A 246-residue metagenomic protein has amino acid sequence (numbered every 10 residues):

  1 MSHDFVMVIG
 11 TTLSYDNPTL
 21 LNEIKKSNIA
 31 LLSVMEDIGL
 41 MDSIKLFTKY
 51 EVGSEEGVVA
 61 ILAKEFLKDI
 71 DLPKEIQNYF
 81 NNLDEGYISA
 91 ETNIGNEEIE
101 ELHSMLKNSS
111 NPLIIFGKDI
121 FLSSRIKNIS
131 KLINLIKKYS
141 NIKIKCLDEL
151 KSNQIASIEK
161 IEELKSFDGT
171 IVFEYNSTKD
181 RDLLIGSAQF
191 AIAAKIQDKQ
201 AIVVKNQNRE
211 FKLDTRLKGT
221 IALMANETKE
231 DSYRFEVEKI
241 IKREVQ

Functional and structural regions predicted by a protein language model:
M1-F5, E98-L113: Glycine-rich phosphate/diphosphate-binding loops that line cofactor/substrate pockets in enzymes
M1-M41, I115, L122-Q246: A cross-kingdom feature strongest in bacterial/archaeal respiratory oxidoreductases
M1-N93, T215: Glycine-rich, acidic loop regions that bind phosphate or pyrophosphate groups
N22, K74-N82, E97, S104-N108 (+3 more regions): Polar/charged alpha-helical tracts
D69, S109-L113, K143: Short secondary-structure junctions and interdomain/linker hinges
G86-Y87, G95, N111, I240: N-terminal glycine-rich FAD/FM-binding segment characteristic of electron-transfer flavoproteins
I88-E101, E149-S157: Charged/polar, low-hydrophobicity segments characteristic of intrinsically disordered regions and flexible loops
